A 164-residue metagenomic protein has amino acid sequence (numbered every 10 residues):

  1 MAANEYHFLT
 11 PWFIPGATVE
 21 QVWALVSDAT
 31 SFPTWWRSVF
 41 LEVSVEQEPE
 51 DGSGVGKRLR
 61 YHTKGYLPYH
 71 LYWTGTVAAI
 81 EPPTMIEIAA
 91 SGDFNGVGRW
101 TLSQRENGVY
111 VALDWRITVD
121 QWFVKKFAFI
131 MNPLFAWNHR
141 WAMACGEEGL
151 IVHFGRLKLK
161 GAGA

Functional and structural regions predicted by a protein language model:
M1-D51, A164: Hydrophobic ligand-binding cavity/cleft-lining segments
I14, T63, W115-I117: Hydrophobic beta-strand positions in extracellular immunoglobulin-like domains
E20-A24, N107, E148, V152: Replace "anionic and nucleotidyl ligands
V26-A29, M143, E147: Short amphipathic alpha-helical/adjacent loop interface patches that line ligand and macromolecule-binding sites
F32, V43-Q47, L59, V119-F123 (+1 more regions): Catalytic cores of transferase enzymes with a strong primary signal for eukaryotic protein kinases
T34, S44-V97, Y110, C145-A164: Glycine-rich portal/gate segments that line the openings of hydrophobic small-molecule binding cavities
A89-C145, G161-A162: Beta-strand/loop substructures that line and gate deep hydrophobic ligand-binding cavities in soluble
